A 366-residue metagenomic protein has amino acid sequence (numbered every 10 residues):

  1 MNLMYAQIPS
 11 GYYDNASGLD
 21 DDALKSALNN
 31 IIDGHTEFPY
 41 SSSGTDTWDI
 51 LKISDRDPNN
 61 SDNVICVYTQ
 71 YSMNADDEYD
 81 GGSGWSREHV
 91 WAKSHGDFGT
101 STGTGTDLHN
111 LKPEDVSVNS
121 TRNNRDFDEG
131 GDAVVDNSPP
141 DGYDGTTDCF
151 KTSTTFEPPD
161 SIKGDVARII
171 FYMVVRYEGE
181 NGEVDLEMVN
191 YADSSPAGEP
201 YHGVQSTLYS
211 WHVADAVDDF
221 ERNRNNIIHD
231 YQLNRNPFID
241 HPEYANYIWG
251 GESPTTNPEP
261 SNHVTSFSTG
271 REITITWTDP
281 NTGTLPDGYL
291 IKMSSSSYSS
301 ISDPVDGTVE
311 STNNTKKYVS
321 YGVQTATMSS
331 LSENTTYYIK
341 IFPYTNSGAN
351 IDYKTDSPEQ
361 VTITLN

Functional and structural regions predicted by a protein language model:
M1-N2: Bacterial N-terminal signal peptides
Y5-Q70: N-terminal module-boundary/linker segments of secreted carbohydrate-active enzymes
N63-G84: Short, His- and charge-rich active-site/binding loops that engage polyanionic ligands
Y79-P254: Domain-level detector of nuclease and nuclease-like folds in predominantly extracellular/periplasmic contexts
S253-D287, E333, G348-N366: Pro/Thr/Ser/Gly-rich low-complexity, intrinsically disordered linker/stalk tracts
L290-S332, N346-G348, D352-Y353: Recognizes extended acidic, P/S/T-rich segments that occur within or adjacent to Ig-like beta-sandwich modules
I339-K340: Hydrophobic beta-strand segments within extracellular beta-sandwich modules
